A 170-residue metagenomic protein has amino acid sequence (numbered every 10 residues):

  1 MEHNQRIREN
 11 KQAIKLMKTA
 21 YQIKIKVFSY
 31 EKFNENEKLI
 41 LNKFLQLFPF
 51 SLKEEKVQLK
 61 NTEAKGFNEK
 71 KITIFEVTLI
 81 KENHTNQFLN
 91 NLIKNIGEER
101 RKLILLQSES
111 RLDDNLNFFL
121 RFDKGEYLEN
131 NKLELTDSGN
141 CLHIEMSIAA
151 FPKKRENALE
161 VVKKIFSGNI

Functional and structural regions predicted by a protein language model:
E2-V57: Long, hydrophobic N-terminal alpha-helical segment
S29-F33, F48, L79-N83, K124-L128 (+1 more regions): Beta-strand elements of well-folded, non-transmembrane domains
E35-L39, N83-N90, E129, K153-L159: Short, conserved charged micro-motifs
Q46-L47, I74-I96: Acidic, Ser/Thr- and Gly-enriched intrinsically disordered low-complexity segments
L47-L52, I96-R100, K164-I170: A common structural junction motif
E54-N83: Short, charge-patterned binding micro-sites
N90-S138: Long, charge-patterned amphipathic alpha-helical coiled-coil/hairpin "stalk" segments used as oligomerization
N117-I170: Glycine-rich, aromatic-bearing surface loops/beta-hairpins
